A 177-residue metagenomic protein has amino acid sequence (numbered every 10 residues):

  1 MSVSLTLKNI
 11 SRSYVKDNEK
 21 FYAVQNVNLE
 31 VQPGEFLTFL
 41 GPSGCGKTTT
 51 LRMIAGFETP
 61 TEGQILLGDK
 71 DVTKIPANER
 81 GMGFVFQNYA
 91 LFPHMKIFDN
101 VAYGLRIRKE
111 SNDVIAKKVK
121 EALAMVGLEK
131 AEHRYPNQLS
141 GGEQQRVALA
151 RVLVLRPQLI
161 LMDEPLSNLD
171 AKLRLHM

Functional and structural regions predicted by a protein language model:
Y14-N18, L67: Conserved A-loop
L40-P42: The feature captures the beta-strand-to-loop junction immediately N-terminal to the Walker
T48-L51, V147: ABC ATPase nucleotide-binding domain helices that frame the ATP-binding cleft
A55: Helix-to-loop junction immediately C-terminal to a conserved catalytic motif
G63-K70: Conserved ABC transporter NBD signature motif
E79-G81, Q87, L91-M177: ABC ATPase nucleotide-binding domains
